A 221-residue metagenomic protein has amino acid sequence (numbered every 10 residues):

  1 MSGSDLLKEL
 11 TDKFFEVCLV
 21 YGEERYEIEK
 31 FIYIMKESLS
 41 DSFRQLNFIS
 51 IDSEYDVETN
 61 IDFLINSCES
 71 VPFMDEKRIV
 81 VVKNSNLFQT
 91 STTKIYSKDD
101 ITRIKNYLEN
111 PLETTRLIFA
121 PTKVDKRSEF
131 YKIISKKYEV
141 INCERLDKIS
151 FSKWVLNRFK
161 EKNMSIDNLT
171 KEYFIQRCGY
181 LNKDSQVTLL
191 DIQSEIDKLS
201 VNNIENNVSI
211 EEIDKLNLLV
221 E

Functional and structural regions predicted by a protein language model:
G3-D5, T11, E29, Y33-E221: Non-catalytic interfacial helical region
F14-C18: Pre-Walker A (Motif I) flank of P-loop NTPase domains
Y21: Residues at the beta-strand->loop junction immediately N-terminal to the Walker
E24: The conserved Walker
